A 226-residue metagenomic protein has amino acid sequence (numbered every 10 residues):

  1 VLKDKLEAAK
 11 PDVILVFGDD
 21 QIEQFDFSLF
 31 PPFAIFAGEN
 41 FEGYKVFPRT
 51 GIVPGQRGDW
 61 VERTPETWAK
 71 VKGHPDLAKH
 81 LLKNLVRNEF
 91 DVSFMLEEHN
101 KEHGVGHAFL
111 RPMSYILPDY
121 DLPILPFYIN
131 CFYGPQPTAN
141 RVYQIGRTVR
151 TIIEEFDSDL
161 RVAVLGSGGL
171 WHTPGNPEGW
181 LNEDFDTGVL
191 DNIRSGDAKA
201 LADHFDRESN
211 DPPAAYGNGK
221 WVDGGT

Functional and structural regions predicted by a protein language model:
V1-P11, P31-Q144, E155, P177-T226: Flexible, D/E/H-enriched segments
L2, L6-D26: N-terminal low-complexity or amphipathic/hydrophobic leaders
D12-G18, F127, L160-G168: Beta-strand elements within well-structured catalytic alpha/beta cores of enzymes that handle phosphate/sulfate esters
I22-F27, W171-G175: Short catalytic/ligand-binding loop motif for oxyanion handling, primarily in non-cytosolic enzymes, centered on
C131, G166-G168, P174: Generic secondary-structure microfeatures
R147-V162: Non-transmembrane, aqueous-exposed alpha-helical and coiled segments at domain scale
